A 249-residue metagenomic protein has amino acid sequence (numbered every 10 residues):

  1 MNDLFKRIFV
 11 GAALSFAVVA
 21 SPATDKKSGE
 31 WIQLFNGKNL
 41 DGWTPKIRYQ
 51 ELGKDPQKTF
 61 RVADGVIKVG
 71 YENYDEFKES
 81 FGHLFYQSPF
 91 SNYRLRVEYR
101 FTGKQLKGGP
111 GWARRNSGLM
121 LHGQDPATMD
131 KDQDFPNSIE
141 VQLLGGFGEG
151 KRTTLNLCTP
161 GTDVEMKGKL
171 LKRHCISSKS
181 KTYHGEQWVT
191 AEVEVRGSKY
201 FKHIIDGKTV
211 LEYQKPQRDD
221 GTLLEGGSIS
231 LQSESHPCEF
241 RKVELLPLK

Functional and structural regions predicted by a protein language model:
M1-A12: Bacterial N-terminal signal peptides that target proteins for export
A13-P22: Hydrophobic h-region of N-terminal signal peptides that target proteins for export in Gram-negative bacteria
P22-K249: Carbohydrate-interacting regions of secretory-pathway proteins
